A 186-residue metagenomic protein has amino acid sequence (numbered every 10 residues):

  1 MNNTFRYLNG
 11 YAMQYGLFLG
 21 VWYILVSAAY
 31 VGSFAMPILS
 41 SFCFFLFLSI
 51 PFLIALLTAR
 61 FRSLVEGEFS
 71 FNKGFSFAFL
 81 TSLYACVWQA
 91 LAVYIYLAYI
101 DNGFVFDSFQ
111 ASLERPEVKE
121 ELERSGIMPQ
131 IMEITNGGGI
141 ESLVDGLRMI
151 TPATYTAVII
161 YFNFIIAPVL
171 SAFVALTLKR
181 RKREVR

Functional and structural regions predicted by a protein language model:
M1-F5, L176-R186: Short, charged juxtamembrane terminal tails flanking transmembrane helices
M1-V65: Transmembrane alpha-helical insertion/packing segments
L17-G32, L97-E117, T156-A157: Hydrophobic alpha-helical transmembrane segments
F18, W22-V26, Y30, A85-V93 (+3 more regions): Alpha-helical transmembrane segments of multipass membrane proteins
L64-L83: Alpha-helical transmembrane segments with an aromatic anchor "belt"
L80-G103: C-terminal halves and exits of single transmembrane alpha-helices
N102-M149: Membrane-interface interhelical loops and short interface/amphipathic helices in multi-pass inner-membrane
D145-K182: Transmembrane alpha-helical segments in integral membrane proteins
